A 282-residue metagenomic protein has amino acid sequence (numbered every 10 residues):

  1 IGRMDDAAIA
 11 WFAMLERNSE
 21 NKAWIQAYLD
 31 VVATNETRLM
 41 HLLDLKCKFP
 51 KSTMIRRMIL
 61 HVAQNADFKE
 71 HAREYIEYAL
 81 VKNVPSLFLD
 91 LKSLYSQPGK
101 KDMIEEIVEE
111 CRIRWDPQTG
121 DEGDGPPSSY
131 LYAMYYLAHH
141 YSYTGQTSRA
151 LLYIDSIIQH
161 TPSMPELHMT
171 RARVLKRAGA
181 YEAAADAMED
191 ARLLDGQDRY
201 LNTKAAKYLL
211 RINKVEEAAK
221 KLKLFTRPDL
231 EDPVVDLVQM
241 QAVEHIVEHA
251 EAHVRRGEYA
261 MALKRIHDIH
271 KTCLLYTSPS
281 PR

Functional and structural regions predicted by a protein language model:
D6-M14, T37-F49, K69-L80, M103-R112 (+4 more regions): Alpha-helical repeat scaffolds
E16, Q159, L193, T226-R227 (+1 more regions): Amphipathic alpha-helical segments of tetratricopeptide repeats
Y276-P281: Conserved small/polar residues in nucleotide/adenosyl-binding loops
